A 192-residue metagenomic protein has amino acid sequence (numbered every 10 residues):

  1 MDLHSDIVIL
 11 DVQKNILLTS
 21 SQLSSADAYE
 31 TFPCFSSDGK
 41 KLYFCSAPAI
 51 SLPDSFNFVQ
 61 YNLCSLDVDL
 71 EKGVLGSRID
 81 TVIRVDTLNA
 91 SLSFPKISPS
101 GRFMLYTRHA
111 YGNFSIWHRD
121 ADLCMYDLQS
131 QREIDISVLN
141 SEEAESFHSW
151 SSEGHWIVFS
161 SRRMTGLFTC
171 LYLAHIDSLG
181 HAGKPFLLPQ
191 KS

Functional and structural regions predicted by a protein language model:
M1-I7, L23-Y29, C45-D67, I83-S91 (+3 more regions): A flexible loop/linker signature enriched in serine peptidases of the S9 family
V8-Y29, D67-S93, M125-A144, H175-S192: Multi-bladed beta-propeller domains
F32-C34, F94-K96, F147-S149: Conserved beta-strand position repeated once per blade in WD40 beta-propeller domains
S37-D38, P99-S100, S152-E153: Residue-level detector of Asp-centered blade-edge/turn motifs that repeat once per structural unit in beta-propeller
G39-Y43, M104, I157-V158: Hydrophobic beta-strand positions that form the internal "hydrophobic ladder" of WD40/Gbeta-like beta-propeller blades
S98-P99, M125: Predominantly soluble domains enriched in secretory-pathway, periplasmic, or organellar proteins
S146-F147, G154: C-terminal, well-structured subdomains that either form a transmembrane helix-short loop-helix hairpin in multi-pass
W156-S160, A174-D177: Short basic/hydrophobic patches in alpha-helices and adjacent helix-turn junctions that form amphipathic surface motifs
